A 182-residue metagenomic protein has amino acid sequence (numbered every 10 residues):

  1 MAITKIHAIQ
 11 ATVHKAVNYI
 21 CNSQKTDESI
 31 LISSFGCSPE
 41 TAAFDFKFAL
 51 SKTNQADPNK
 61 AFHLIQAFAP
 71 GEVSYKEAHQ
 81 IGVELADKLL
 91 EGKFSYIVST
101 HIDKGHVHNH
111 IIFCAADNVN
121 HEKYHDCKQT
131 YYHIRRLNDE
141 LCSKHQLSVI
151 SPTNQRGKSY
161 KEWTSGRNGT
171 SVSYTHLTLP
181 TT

Functional and structural regions predicted by a protein language model:
M1-L177: N-terminal nicking endonuclease/strand-transfer module with a His-rich metal-binding environment and a catalytic Tyr
T178-T182: A short, hydrophobic C-terminal helix/tail in secreted or cell-surface proteins
